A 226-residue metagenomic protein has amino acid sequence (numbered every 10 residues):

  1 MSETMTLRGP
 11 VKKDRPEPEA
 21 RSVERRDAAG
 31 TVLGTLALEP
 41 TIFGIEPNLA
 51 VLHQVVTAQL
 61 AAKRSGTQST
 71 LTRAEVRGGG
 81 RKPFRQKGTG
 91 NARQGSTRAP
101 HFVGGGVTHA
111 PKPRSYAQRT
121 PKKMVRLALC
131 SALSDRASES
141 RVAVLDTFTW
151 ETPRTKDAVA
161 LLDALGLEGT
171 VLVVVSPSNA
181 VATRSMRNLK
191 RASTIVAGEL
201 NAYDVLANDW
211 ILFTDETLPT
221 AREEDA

Functional and structural regions predicted by a protein language model:
M1-S65, A110-A226: Extended polybasic, low-complexity segments that bind anionic RNA or targeting/receptor surfaces
A50-K87: A short, flexible low-complexity segment enriched in Lys/Arg and Gly/Pro that occurs in N-terminal basic tails
R73-A110: Glycine/serine-rich anion-binding loops at beta->alpha junctions that coordinate negatively charged ligand groups
